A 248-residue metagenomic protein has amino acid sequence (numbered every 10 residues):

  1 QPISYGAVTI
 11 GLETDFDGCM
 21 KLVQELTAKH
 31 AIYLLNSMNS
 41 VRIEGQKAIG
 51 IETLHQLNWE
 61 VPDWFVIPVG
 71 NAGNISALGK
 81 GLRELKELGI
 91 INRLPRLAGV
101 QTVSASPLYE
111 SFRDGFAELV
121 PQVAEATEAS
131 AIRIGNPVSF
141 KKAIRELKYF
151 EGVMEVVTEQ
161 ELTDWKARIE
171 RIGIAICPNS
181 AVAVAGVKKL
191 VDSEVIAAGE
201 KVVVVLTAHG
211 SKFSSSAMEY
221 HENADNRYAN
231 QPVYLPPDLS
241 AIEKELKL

Functional and structural regions predicted by a protein language model:
Q1-G18: A glycine-rich helix N-cap at a beta->alpha junction
T14-L34, V41, E84-L94, A98-I176 (+1 more regions): Active-site/ligand-binding loops adjacent to catalytic centers
L35-S37, I67-G70, A98-Q101, V204-T207: Short beta-strand segments
N36-G50, N179-A181: A glycine-rich, Thr/Ser-enriched phosphate-binding loop motif common to dinucleotide/cofactor-binding enzymes
K47, T53-K80: Glycine-rich ThDP/TPP pyrophosphate-binding loop and its adjacent helix/strand module within ThDP-dependent enzymes
V69-G73, G173-S180: Short glycine/threonine-rich catalytic loop with a Thr-x-Gly-x-Asp
V184-L248: Catalytic phosphate/nucleotide-handling subdomain of diverse soluble enzymes
